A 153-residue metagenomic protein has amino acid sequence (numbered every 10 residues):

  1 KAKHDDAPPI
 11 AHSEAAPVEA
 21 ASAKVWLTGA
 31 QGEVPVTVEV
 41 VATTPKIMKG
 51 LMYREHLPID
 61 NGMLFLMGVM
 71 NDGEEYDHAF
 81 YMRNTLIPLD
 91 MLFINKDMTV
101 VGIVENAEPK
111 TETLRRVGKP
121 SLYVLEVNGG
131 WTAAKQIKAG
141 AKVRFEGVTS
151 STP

Functional and structural regions predicted by a protein language model:
A2-P153: Compact, glycine-rich, soluble single-domain proteins
